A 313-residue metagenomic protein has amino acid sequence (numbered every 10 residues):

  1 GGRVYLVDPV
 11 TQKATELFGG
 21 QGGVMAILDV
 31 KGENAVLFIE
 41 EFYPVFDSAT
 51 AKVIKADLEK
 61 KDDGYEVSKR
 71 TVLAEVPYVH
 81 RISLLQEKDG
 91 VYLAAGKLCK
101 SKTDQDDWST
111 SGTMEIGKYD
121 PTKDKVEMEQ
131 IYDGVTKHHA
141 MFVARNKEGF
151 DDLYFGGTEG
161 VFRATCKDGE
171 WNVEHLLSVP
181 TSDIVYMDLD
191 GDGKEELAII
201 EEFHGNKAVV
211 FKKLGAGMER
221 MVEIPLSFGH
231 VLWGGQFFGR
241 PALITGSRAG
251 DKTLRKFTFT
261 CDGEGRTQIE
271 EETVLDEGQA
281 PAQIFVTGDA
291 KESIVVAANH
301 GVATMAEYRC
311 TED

Functional and structural regions predicted by a protein language model:
G1-D313: Beta-propeller-forming repeat regions
